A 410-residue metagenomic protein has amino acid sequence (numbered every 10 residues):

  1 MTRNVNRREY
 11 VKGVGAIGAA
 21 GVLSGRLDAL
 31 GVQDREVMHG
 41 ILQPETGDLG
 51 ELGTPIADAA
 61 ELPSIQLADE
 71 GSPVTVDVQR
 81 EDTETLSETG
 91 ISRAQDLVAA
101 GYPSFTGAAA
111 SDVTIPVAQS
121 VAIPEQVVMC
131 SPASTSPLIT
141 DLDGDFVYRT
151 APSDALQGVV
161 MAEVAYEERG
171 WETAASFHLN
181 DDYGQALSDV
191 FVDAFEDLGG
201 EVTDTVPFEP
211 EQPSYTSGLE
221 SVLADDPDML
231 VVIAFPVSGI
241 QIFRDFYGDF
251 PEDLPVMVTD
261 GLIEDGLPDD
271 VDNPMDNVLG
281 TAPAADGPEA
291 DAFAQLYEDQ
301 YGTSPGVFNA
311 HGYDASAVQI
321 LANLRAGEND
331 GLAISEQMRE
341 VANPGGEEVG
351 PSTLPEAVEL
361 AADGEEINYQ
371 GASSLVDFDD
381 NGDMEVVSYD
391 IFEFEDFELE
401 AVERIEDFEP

Functional and structural regions predicted by a protein language model:
M1-P410: Extracytosolic ligand-binding ectodomains
